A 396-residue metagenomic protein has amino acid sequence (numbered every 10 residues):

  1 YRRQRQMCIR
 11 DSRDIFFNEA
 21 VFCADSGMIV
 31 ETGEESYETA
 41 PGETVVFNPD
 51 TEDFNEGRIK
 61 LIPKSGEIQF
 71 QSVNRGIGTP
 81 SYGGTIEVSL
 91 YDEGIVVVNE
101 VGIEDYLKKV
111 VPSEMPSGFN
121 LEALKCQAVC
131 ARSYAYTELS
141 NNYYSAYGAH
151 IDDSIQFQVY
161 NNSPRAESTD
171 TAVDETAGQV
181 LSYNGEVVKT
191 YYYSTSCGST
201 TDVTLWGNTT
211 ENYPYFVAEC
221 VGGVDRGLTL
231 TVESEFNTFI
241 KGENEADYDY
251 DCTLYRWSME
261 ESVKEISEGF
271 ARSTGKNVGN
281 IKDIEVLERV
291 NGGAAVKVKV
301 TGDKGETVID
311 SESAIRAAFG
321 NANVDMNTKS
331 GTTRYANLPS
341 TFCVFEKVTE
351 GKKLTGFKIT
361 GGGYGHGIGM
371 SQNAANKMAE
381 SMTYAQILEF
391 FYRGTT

Functional and structural regions predicted by a protein language model:
R2-Q6, R10-T396: Conserved, single-site charged/polar hotspot
